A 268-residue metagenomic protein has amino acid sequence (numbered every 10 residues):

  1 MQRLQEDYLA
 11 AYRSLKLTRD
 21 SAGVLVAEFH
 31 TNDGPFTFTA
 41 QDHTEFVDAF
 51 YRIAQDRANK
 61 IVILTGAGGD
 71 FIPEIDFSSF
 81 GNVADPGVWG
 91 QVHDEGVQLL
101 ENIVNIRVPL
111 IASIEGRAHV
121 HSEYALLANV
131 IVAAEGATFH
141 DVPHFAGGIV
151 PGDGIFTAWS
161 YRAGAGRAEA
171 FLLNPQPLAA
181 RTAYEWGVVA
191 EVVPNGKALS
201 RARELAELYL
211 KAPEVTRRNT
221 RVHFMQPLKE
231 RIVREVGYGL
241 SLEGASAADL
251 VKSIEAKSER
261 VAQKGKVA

Functional and structural regions predicted by a protein language model:
M1-A22, T31, T44, G68-F71 (+4 more regions): C-terminal alpha-helix plus adjacent terminal tail
V24-E28, I61-T65, I111-S113, V132: Structural motif
A27, L64, D76, Y124-L126 (+3 more regions): Hydrophobic/aromatic residues within transmembrane alpha-helices of multi-pass small-molecule transporters
F38, A58, T65-Q98, F145 (+1 more regions): Glycine- (often His-adjacent) and acidic-residue-rich active-site loop that binds/positions the CoA thioester
F38-K60, G87: A short, well-ordered alpha-helical element
T44, Y51, F77-G116: An acidic, glycine-rich surface segment that forms the CoA-thioester-binding/catalytic face of crotonase-fold enzymes
G96, F156, A168, R217-T220 (+1 more regions): A general structural signal for well-ordered alpha-helical segments in protein cores
N102-E214: Crotonase-fold acyl-CoA enzyme core
